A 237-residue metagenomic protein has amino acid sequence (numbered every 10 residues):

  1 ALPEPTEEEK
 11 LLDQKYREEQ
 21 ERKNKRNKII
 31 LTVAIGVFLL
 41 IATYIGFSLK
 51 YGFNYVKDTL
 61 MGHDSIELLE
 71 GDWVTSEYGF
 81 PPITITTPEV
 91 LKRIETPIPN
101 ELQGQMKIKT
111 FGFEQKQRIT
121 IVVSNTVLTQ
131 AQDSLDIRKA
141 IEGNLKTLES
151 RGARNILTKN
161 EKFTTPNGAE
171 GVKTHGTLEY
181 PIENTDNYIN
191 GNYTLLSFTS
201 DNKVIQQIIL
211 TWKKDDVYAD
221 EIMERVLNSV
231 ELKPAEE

Functional and structural regions predicted by a protein language model:
L2-K107, L157, V204, I209-E237: N-terminal targeting sequences that direct proteins away from the cytosol to non-cytosolic compartments
T84-K139, P181: Secretory pathway targeting signatures of secreted, lumenal, and periplasmic proteins
I98-M106, E142-L196: Signature of long, low-cysteine stretches enriched in small and polar/charged residues
R118-I119, A169-G171, S200-Q207: Coil-to-beta-strand transition motifs
V127-Q130, L178-I182, W212-K214, E231: Beta-strand elements of well-folded, non-transmembrane domains
Q132-D136, T185-I189, A219: Solvent-exposed, non-transmembrane alpha-helical starts
N190-V204, T211: A short, surface-exposed beta-strand/turn
